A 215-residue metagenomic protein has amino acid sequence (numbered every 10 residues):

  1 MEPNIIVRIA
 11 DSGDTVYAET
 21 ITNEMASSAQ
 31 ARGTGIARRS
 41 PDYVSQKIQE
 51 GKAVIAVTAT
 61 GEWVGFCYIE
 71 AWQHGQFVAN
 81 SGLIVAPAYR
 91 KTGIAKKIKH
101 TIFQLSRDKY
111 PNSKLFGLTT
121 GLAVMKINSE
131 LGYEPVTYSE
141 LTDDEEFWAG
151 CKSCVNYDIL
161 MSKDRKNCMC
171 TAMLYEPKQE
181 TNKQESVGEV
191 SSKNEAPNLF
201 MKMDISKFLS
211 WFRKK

Functional and structural regions predicted by a protein language model:
M1-P3, R107-N112, F116-K215: Terminal substrate-recognition subdomain of acyl/acetyltransferases
N4-T20: A short beta-loop-alpha structural element at the N-terminal edge of CoA-dependent acyl/N-acetyltransferase catalytic
A10, L83-V85, G121: Hydrophobic adenine-recognition pocket in adenosine-nucleotide-binding enzymes
G13, R39, T119-T120: Short beta->alpha linker loops
Y17-I21, Y43, T101: Alpha-helical elements of Rossmann-like donor-binding domains used by nucleotide-donor carbohydrate transfer enzymes
T22-P87: A conserved beta-strand-loop-helix scaffold within acyl/acetyltransferase catalytic domains
V85, K91-S106, L115-G117: Conserved acetyl-CoA-binding loop-helix of GNAT-fold acetyltransferases
